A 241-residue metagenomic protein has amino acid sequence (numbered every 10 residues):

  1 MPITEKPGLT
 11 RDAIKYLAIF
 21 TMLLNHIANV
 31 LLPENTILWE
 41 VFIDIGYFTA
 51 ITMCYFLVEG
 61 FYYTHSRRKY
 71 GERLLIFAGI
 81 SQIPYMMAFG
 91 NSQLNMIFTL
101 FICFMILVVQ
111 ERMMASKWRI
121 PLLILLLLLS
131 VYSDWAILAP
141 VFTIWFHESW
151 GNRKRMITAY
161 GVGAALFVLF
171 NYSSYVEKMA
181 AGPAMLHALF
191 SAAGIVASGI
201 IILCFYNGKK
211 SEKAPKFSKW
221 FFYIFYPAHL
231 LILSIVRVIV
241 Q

Functional and structural regions predicted by a protein language model:
M1-Q241: Alpha-helical transmembrane segments and their immediate juxtamembrane cytosolic regions
